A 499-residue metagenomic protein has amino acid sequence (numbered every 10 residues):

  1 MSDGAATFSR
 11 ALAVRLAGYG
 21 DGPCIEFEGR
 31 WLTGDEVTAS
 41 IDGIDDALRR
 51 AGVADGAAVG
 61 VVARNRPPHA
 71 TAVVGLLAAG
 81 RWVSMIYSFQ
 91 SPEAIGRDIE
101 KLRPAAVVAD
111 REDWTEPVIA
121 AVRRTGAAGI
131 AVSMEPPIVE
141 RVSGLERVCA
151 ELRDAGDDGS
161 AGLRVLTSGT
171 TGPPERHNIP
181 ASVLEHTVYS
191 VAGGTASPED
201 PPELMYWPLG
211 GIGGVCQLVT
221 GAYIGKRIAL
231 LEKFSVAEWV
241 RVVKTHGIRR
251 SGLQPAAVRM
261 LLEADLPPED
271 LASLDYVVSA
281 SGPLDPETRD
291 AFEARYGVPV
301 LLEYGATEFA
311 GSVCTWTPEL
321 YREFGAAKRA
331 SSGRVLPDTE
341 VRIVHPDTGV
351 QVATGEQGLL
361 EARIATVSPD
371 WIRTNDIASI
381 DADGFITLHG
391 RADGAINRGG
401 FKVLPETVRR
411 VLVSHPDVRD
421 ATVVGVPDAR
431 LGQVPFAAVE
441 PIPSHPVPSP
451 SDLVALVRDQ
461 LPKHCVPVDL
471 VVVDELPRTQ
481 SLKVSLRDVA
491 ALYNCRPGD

Functional and structural regions predicted by a protein language model:
M1-A6, E135-A161: Flexible, low-complexity linker/hinge segments
S2-G4, G22-G52, A57-R66, A70 (+3 more regions): Conserved AMP-binding/adenylate-forming core of the ANL superfamily
T33-D35, G162-Y189: Conserved AMP-binding A3 loop
R50-A51, A78-A150, P443: Structural core segment of the AMP-binding/adenylate-forming
E185-P202, G210-R250: Conserved AMP-binding/adenylation subdomain of ANL enzymes
I248-L253, E263-A326, E340: Gly/Ser/Thr-rich phosphate-binding loop
S251, D370, I377-C465, E475 (+1 more regions): AMP-binding/adenylate-forming catalytic core of the ANL superfamily
E340-E361, D381-D383, P443-P450, V484-S485: Conserved beta-loop-beta connector loops within the AMP-binding
